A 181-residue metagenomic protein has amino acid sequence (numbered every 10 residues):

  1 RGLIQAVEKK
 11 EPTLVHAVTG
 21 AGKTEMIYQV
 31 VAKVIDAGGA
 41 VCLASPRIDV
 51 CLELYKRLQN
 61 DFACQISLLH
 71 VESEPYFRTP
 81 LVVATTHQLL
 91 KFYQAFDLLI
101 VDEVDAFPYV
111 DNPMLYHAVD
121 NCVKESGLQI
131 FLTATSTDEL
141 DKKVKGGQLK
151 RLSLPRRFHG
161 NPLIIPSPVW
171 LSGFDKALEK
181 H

Functional and structural regions predicted by a protein language model:
R1-P12: Conserved pre-motif I regulatory segment
K10-A32: Walker A/P-loop
G39-R47, H181: Conserved RecA-like ASCE P-loop NTPase motor core of nucleic-acid helicases/translocases
S45-I48, H70-E72: A short hydrophobic beta-strand->loop->alpha-helix junction that borders the nucleotide-binding pocket of P-loop NTPases
R47-V50, L89, A106-F107: Residues immediately C-terminal
E53-F96: Conserved motor-coupling elements within RecA-like helicase/translocase cores
Q94, L98-E179: Post-DEXD/H (motif II) to motif III coupling segment of the RecA-like Helicase ATP-binding lobe
